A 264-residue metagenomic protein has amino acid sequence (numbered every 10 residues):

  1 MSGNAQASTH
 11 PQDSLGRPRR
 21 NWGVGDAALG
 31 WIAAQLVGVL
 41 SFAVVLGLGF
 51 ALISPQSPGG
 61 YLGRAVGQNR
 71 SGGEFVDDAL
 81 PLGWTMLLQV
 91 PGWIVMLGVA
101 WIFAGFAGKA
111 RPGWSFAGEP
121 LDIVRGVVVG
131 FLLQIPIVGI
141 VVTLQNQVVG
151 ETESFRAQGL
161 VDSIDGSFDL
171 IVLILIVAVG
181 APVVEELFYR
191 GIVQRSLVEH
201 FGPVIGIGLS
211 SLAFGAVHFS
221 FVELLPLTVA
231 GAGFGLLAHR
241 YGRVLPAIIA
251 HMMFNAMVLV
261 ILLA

Functional and structural regions predicted by a protein language model:
M1-G113, P120, Q147, L259-A264: N-terminal, membrane-interfacial amphipathic/helix-forming hydrophobic leader that caps and precedes the first
A27-L40, Q89-L97, I123, V127 (+9 more regions): Alpha-helical transmembrane spans of integral membrane proteins, capturing the lipid-embedded, hydrophobic core of TM
F42, L46, F50, S54 (+7 more regions): Membrane-water interface at transmembrane helix exits
Y61-T85, F106-A181, E199: Juxtamembrane helix-loop-helix connectors linking adjacent transmembrane helices in multi-pass membrane enzymes
I135-G139, E151-A264: Transmembrane helix-loop-helix hairpins at the membrane interface of multi-pass integral membrane proteins
